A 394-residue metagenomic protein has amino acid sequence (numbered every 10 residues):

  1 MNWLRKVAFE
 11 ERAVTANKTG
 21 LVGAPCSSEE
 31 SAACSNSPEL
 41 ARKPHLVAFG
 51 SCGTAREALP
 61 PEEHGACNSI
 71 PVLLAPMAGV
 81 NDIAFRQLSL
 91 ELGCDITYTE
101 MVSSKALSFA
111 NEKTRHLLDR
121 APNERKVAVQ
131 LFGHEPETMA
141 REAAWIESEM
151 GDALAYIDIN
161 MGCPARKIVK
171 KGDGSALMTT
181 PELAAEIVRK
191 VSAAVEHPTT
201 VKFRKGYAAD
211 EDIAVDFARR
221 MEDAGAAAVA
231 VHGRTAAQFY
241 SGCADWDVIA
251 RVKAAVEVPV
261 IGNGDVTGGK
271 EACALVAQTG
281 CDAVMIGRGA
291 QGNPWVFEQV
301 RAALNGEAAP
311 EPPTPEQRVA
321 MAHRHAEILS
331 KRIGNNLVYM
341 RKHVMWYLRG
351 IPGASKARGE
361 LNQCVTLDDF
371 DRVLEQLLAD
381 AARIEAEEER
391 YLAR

Functional and structural regions predicted by a protein language model:
M1-G20, L40, H45-G50, R56-N68 (+8 more regions): Alpha/beta catalytic cores of nucleotide-metabolism and tRNA/nucleoside-modifying enzymes
W3-K6, E10-R12, C52, G65-A66 (+1 more regions): Glycine-rich, positively charged N-terminal anion/phosphate-binding segment
L21-S27, S31-A33, V47: Compositionally biased, low-complexity segments
L74, S89, E100, V129 (+6 more regions): Conserved, mostly hydrophobic/aromatic
M77-G79, V102-S104, F132-H134, G162-P164 (+4 more regions): Active-site beta-loop-alpha junctions enriched in small/polar residues
A144-I157, M161-K171, E182-V258: Alpha/beta enzyme core
G172-M178: Short glycine-enriched, charge-decorated loop/helix-capping segments at active-site entrances that position
